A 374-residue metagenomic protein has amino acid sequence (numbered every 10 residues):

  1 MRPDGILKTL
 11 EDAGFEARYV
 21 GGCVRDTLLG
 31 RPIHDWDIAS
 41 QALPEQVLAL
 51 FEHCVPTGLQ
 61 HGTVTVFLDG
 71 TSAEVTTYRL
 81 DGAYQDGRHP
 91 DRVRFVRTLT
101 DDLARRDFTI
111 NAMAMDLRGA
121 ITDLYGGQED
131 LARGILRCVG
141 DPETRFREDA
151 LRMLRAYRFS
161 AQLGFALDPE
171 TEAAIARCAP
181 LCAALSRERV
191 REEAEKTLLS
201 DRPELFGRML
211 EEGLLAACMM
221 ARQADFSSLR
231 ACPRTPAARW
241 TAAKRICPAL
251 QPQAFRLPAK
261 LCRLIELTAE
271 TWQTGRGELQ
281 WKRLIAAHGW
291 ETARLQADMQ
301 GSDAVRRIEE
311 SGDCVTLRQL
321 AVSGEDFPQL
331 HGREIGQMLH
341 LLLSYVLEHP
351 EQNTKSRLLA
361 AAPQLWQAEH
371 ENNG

Functional and structural regions predicted by a protein language model:
M1-G374: Catalytic cores of the polymerase beta-like nucleotidyltransferase superfamily and closely associated nucleotide
